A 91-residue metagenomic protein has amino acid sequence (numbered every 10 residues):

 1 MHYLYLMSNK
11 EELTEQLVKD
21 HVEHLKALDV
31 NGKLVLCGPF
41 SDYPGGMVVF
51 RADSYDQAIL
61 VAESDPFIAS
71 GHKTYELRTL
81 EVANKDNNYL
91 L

Functional and structural regions predicted by a protein language model:
M1-L91: Conserved, structured core segments of small domains
